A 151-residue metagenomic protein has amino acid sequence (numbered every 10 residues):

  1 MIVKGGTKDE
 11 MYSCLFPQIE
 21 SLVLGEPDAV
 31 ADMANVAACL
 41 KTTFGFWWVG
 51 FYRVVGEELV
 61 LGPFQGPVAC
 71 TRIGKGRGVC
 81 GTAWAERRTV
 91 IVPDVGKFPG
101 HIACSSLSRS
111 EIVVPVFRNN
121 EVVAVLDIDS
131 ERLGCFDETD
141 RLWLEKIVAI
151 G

Functional and structural regions predicted by a protein language model:
M1-V68, K146-G151: Intrinsically disordered, low-complexity terminal regulatory regions
I2-G5, D129-I147: Regulatory loop-to-helix N-cap segments in sensory/regulatory domains that couple ligand/signal detection
W48, R109-S110: Short glycine-rich loop/turn motifs
V54, E58-S106: Regulatory sensory and allosteric helical modules in signal-transduction proteins and certain transcription factors
S110-F117: A short, aliphatic-rich beta-strand micro-motif
A124-V125: Short glycine-/small-residue motifs
